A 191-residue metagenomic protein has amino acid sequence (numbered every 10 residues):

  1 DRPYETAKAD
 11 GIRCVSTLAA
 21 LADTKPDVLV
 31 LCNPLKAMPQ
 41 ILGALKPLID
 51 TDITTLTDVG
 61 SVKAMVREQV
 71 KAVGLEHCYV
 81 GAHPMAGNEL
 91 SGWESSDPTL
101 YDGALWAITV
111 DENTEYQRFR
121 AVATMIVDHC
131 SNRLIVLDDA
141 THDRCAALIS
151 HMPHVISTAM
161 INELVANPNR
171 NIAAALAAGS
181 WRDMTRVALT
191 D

Functional and structural regions predicted by a protein language model:
D1-D10: NAD(P)-binding Rossmann-fold cofactor-contacting core
Y4-E5, L21, K71-A72, S96-T99: Short secondary-structure boundary/capping segments
D10-G11, L75, H129-C130: Short, structured coil segments at secondary-structure junctions
R13-A19, I135-L137: Short acidic-hydrophobic, aromatic-tinged amphipathic segments that line or gate anion-handling sites
T17-T51, T55: Rossmann-like NAD(P)-binding element
C32-P34, G60, V110: Glycine-rich, N-terminal phosphate-binding loop of Rossmann-like dinucleotide-binding domains
I41-E94: Rossmann-like NAD(P)(H) cofactor-binding subdomain of soluble oxidoreductases
L100-T190: Internal alpha-helical scaffold of NAD(P)-dependent oxidoreductase catalytic cores
